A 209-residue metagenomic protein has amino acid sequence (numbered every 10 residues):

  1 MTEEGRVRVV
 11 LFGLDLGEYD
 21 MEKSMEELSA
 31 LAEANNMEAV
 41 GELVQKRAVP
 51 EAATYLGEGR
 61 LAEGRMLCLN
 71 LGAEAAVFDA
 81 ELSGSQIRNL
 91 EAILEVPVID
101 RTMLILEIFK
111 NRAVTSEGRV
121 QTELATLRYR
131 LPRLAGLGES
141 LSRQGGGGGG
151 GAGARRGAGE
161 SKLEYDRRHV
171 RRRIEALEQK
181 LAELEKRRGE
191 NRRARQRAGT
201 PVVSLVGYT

Functional and structural regions predicted by a protein language model:
M1-E107: N-terminal accessory targeting/assembly segments
T2-V9, L137, L141-T209: Conserved G1/Walker A P-loop phosphate-binding module
F12-D15, R47-A53, L106-A113, A152-R168: Short hinge/gating elements
D15, L82-E95, T122-Y129, G147-R156 (+1 more regions): Short secondary-structure transition/capping segments
A76, L127, V170: Conserved hydrophobic/aromatic pocket- or pore-lining residues that grip, position, or stack substrates in active sites
M103-A125: Short alpha-helix plus adjacent loop in nuclease-associated cores
M103-L104, P132, H169, A176: Short acidic/polar capping segments at secondary-structure boundaries
L124, R128-S142: A charged, well-structured terminal subsegment
